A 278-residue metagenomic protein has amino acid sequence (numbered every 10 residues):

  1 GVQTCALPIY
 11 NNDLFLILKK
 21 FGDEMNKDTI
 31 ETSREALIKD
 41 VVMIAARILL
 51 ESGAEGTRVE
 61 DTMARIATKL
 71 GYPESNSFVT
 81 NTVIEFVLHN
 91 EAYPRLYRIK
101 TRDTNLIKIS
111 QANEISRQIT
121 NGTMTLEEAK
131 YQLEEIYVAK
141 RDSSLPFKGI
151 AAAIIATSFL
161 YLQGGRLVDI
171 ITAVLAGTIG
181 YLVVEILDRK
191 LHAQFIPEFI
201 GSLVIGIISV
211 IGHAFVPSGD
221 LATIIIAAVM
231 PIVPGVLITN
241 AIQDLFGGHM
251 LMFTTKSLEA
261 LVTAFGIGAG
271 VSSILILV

Functional and structural regions predicted by a protein language model:
G1-L7: Short, small-residue-biased leader/transition segments that mark boundaries at the very start of proteins
Y10-T125: Soluble N-terminal domains of membrane-associated systems
F15-D40, V138, S257-L258, T263-V278: N-terminal charge/polar-biased segments
T101-D169, K256-I267, L275: Alpha-helical transmembrane segments and their cytosolic membrane-interface
Q132-I136, G180-L191, L237-L251: C-terminal ends of transmembrane helices
R141-F215: Core alpha-helical transmembrane segments of integral membrane proteins
A214-V278: Generic detector of multi-pass transmembrane helix bundles and their immediately adjacent loops in polytopic membrane
